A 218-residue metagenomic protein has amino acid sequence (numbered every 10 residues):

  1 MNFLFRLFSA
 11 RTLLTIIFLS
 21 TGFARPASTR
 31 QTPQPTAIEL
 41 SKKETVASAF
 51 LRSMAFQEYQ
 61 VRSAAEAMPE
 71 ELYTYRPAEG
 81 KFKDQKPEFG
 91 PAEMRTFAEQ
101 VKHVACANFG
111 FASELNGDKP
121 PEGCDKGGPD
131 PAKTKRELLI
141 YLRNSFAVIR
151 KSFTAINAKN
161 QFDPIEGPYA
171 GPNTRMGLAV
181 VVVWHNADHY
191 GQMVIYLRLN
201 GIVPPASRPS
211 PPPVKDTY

Functional and structural regions predicted by a protein language model:
M1-L13: Bacterial N-terminal signal peptides that target proteins for export
A10-G22: Bacterial N-terminal signal peptides
L19-P35: Bacterial Sec-dependent signal peptides at the C-terminal "C-region" and cleavage site
Q31-A47: N-terminal low-complexity, Pro/Thr/Ser-rich intrinsically disordered segments that act as propeptides or flexible
A47, L51, A55-R62, T74-K126 (+1 more regions): Short, contiguous alpha-helical
F56, Q60-S63, A67, V148-A155 (+1 more regions): Solvent-exposed, charged/polar functional surfaces in cytosolic regulatory/catalytic domains
E66-Y75, S152-F162, R198-P205: Surface-exposed helix-capping loop/turn segments at secondary-structure junctions
D130-E166, T174-D188: Acidic/histidine-rich alpha-helical segments that form the ligand environment of transition-metal centers
